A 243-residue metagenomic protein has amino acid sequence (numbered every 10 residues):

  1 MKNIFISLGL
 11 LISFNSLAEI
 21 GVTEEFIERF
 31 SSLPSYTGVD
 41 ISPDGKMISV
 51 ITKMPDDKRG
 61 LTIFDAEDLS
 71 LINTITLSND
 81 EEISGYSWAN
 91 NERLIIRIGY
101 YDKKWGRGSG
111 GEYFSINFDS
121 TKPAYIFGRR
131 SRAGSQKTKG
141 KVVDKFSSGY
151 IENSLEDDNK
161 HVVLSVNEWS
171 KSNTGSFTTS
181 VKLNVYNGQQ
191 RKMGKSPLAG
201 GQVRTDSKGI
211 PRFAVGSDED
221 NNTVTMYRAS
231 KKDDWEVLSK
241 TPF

Functional and structural regions predicted by a protein language model:
M1-I4: Positively charged n-region of N-terminal signal peptides that target proteins for export
I6-L8: Sec-dependent N-terminal signal peptides
S13-N15: N-terminal signal peptide c-region/cleavage motif recognized by signal peptidases
A18-F243: Beta-propeller folds
